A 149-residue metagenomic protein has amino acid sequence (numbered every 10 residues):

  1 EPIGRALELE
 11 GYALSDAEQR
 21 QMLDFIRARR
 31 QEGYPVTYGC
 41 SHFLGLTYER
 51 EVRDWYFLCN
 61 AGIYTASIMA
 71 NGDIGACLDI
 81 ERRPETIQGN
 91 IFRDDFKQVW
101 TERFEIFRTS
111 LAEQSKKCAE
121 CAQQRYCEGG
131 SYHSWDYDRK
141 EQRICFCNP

Functional and structural regions predicted by a protein language model:
E1-G75, D79-Q88: Radical SAM enzyme [4Fe-4S]-AdoMet core and its adjacent flexible, acidic and glycine-rich loops/tails across
D79-P149: Flexible mid-to-C-terminal extensions adjoining Fe-S/redox cofactors in radical SAM and related proteins
